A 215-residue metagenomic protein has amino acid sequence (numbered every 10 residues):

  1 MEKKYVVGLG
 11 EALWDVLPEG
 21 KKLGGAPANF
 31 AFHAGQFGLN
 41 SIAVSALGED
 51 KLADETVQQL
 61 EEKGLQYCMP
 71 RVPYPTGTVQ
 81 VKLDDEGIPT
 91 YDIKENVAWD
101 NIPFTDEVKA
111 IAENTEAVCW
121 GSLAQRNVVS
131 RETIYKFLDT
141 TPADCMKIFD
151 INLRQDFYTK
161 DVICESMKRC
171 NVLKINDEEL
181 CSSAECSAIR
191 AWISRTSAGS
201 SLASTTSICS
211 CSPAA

Functional and structural regions predicted by a protein language model:
M1-L65, V79: Glycine-rich phosphate/adenosyl-contacting loop at the front of the ribokinase-like
Y5-V7, E116-A117, M146, C209: Structural motif
A12, L123, I151: Active-site metal-binding loops of divalent metal-dependent hydrolases
N40-S122, T140-A143: Conserved N-terminal subdomain of the carbohydrate kinase-like
V118, D150, L173-N176: Residue-level signal for inorganic ion chemistry
Q125-S130, L153-T159, A191: Active-site glycine- and acidic-residue-rich loops that bind and position anionic ligands or nucleotide-like cofactors
D144, F157-A215: Conserved phosphate/ATP/ADP-binding segment of small-molecule kinases
